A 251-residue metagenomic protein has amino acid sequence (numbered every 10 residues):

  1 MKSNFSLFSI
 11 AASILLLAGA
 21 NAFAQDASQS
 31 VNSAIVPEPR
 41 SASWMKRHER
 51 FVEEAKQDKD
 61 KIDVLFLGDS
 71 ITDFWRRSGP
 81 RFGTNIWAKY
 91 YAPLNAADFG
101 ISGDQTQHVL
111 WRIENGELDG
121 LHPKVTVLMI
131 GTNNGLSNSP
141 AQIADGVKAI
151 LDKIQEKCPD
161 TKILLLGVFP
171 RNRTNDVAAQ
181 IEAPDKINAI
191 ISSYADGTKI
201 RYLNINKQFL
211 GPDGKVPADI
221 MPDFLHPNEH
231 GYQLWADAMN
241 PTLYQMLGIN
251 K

Functional and structural regions predicted by a protein language model:
M1-L67, I71-R81, N85-K89, E156 (+1 more regions): N-terminal secretory targeting modules
A12, P170-K251: Catalytic His-Asp segment of secreted/periplasmic serine-dependent ester chemistry enzymes
K59, Y91, C158, A195-T198: A structural signal for short coil/turn segments at secondary-structure junctions
D63-G68, N95-G100, K124-I130, N134 (+3 more regions): Structural recognition of the beta-strand scaffold that forms the well-ordered cores of secreted hydrolase catalytic
F66, D104, H108, N138 (+7 more regions): Extracytoplasmic/secreted proteins, especially bacterial periplasmic and envelope-associated proteins
T72, G103, K207: Short, glycine/acidic-enriched loop or turn micro-motifs at the edges of active sites
D73-I86, Y90-A92, T106-K148, K153 (+2 more regions): Oxyanion-hole/transition-state-stabilizing segment in secreted/luminal serine hydrolases and related acyltransferases
E117, I154-Q155, S192-A195: N-terminal cationic-hydrophobic initiation segments that often serve targeting/anchoring roles
